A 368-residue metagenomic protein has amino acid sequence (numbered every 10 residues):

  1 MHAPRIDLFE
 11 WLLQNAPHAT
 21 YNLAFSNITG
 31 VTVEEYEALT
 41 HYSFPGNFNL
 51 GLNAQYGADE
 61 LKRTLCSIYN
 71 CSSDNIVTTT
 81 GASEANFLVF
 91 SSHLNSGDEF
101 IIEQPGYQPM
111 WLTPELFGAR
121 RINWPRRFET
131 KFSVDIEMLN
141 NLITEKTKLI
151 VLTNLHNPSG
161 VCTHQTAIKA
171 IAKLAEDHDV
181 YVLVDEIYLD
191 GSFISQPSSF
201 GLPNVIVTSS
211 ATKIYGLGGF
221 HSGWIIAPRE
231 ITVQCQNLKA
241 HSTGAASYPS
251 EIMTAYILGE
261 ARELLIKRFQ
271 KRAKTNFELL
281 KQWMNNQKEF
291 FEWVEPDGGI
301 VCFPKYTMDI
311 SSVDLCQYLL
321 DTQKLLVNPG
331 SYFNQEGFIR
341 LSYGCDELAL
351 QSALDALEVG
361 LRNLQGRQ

Functional and structural regions predicted by a protein language model:
M1-G81, L88, E260, Q368: N-terminal small-domain helix-loop-helix segment of the aminotransferase-like
S92-L152, K173: PLP-dependent aminotransferase-like
F117, D177-H178, P203, Q323 (+1 more regions): Helix C-cap/helix->beta junction micro-motif
F128-F193: Active-site phosphate-binding strand-loop segment of PLP-dependent enzymes
G201-Q234, S247-P249: Active-site PLP attachment segment
C235-S242, L258-K281: Structural signature of PLP-dependent enzymes
A255, K271-K281, E292-Y306: Conserved glycine-rich beta-strand-loop-beta hairpin in the small C-terminal domain of fold type I
Y318-V327, F333-Q368: PLP-dependent enzyme catalytic core of the Aspartate aminotransferase-like
